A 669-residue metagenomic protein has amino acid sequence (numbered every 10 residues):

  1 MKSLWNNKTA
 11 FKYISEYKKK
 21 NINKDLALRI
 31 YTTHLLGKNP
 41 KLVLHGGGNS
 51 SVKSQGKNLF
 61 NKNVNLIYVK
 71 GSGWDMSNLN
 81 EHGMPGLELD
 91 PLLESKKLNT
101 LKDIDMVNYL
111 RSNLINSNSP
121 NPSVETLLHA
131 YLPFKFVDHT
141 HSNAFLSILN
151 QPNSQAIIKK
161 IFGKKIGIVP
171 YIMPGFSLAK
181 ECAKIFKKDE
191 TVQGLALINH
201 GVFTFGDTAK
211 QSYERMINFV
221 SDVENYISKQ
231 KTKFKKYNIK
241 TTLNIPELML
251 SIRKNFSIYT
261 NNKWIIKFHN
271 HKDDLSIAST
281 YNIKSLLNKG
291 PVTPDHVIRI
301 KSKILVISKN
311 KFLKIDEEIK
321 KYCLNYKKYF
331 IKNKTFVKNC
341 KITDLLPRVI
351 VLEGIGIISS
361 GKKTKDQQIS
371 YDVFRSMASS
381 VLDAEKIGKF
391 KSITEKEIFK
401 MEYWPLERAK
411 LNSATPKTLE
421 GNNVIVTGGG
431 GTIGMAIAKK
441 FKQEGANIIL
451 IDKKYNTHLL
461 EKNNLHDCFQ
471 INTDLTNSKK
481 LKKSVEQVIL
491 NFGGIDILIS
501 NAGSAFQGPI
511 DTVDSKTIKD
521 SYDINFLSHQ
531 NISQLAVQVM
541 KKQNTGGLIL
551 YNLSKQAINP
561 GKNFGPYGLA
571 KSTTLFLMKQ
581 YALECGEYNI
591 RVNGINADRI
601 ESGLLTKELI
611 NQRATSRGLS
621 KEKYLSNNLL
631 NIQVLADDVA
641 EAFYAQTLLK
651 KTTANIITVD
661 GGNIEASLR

Functional and structural regions predicted by a protein language model:
G430-G431: Conserved glycine-rich cofactor-binding loop
S504, D511-N531, L550, T574 (+2 more regions): Catalytic Tyr-X3-Lys loop
A505-K519, Q538, N563-P566, L605 (+1 more regions): Conserved mid-core segment of classical short-chain dehydrogenase/reductases
S533, A570: Active-site helix of classical SDR
Q538, L583-E584: Alpha-helical segment proximal to the catalytic Tyr-Lys
S554: Residue(s) in the substrate-gating loop at a strand-loop-helix junction that position the organic substrate next
G586, R591, K651-N655: Short, small/polar-rich loop/turn modules that mediate ligand/substrate recognition or access, typified
I632-V659, I664: C-terminal substrate-recognition "lid" of short-chain dehydrogenase/reductases
